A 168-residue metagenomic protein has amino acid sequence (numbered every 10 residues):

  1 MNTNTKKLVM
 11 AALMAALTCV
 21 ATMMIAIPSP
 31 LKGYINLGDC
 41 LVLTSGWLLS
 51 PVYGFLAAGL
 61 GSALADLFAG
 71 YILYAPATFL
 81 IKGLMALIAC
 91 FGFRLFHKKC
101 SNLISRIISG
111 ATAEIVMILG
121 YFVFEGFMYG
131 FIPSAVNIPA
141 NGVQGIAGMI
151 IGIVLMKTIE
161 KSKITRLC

Functional and structural regions predicted by a protein language model:
M1-C168: Loop-helix junctions at membrane interfaces
